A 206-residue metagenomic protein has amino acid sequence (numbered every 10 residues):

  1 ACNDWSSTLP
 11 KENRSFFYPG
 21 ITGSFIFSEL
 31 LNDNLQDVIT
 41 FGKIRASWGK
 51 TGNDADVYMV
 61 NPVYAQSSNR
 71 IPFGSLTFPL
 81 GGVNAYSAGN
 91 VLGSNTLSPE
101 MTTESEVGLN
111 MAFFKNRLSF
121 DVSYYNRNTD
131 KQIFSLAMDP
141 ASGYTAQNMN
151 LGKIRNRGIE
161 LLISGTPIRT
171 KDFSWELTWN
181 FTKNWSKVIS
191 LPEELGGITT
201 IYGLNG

Functional and structural regions predicted by a protein language model:
A1-G206: Extracellular/periplasmic, surface-exposed regions of secreted and cell-surface proteins
